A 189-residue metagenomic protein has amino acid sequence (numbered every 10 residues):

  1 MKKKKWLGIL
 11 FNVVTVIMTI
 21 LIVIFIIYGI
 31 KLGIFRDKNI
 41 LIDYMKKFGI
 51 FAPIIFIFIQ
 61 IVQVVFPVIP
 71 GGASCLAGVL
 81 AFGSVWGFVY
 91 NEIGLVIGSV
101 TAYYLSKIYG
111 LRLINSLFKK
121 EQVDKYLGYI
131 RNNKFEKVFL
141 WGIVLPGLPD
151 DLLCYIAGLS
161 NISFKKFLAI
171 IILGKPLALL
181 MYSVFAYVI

Functional and structural regions predicted by a protein language model:
K2-V16, V23-F58, V96-P149, L159-K165 (+2 more regions): Membrane-interfacial helix-loop-helix
M45, P67, V79, Y90 (+2 more regions): Short glycine- and Lys/Arg-enriched binding-loop motifs that mark or flank ligand-binding interfaces
I55, S74-C75, W86, Y90 (+2 more regions): Generic internal hydrophobic packing segments that stabilize the cores of diverse globular domains
Q60-V89, L145-I156: Transmembrane helix boundary and interhelical junction motifs in multipass membrane proteins
V65, V79, S99, F167 (+1 more regions): Residue-level signature of transmembrane alpha-helix interfaces in integral membrane proteins
S84-V85, V89-N91, I156-P176: Hydrophobic alpha-helical transmembrane segments and immediately flanking/interface helices in integral membrane
